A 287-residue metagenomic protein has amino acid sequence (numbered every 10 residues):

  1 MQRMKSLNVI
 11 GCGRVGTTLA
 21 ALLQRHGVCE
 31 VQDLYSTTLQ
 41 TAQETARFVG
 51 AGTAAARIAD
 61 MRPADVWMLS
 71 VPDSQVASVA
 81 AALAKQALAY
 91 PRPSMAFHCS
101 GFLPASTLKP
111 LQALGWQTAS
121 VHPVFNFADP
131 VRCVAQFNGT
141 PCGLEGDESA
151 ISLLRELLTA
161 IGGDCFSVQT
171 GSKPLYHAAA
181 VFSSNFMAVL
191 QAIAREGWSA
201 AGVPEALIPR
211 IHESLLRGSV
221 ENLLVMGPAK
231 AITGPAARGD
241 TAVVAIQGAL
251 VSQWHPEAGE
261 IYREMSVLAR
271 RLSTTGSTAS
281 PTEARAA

Functional and structural regions predicted by a protein language model:
M1-R57, R62: NAD(P)+-binding Rossmann beta1-loop-alpha1 motif at the extreme N-terminus of oxidoreductases
R3-S6, P93, G139: Phosphate-coordination loops involved in phosphoryl transfer and adenosine-cofactor binding
T17, A21-R25, R47, A81 (+4 more regions): Short, well-ordered alpha-helices that flank and scaffold nucleotide-derived cofactor binding pockets
D33-S36, A96-C99, L144-E145: Short, hydrophobic beta-strand segments that form beta-sheet elements in well-ordered domains
L39, V49-R132: Rossmann-like NAD(P)(H) cofactor-binding subdomain of soluble oxidoreductases
T41-F48, A113, Q117, R132-L224 (+2 more regions): Internal alpha-helical scaffold of NAD(P)-dependent oxidoreductase catalytic cores
P209-A287: NAD(P)-dependent Rossmann-like dehydrogenase/reductase catalytic/cofactor-binding core
